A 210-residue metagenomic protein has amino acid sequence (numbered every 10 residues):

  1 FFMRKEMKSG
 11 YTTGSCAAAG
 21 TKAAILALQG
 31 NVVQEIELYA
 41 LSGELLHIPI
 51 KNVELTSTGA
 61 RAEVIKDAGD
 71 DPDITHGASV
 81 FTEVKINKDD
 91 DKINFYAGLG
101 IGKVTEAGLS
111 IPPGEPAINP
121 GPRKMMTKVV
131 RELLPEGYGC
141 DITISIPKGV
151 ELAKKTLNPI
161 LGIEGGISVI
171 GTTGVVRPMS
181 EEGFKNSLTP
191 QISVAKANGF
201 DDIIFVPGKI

Functional and structural regions predicted by a protein language model:
F1-F2, F81, F95, F184 (+2 more regions): Phenylalanine-focused residue identity feature
F2-L161: Generic N-terminal targeting/processing segments that precede catalytic cores or assembly contacts
K8-G14, N158-S168, T172-I210: A structural signal for small-residue-enriched, beta-sheet-centric alpha/beta enzyme cores and oligomeric scaffold folds
